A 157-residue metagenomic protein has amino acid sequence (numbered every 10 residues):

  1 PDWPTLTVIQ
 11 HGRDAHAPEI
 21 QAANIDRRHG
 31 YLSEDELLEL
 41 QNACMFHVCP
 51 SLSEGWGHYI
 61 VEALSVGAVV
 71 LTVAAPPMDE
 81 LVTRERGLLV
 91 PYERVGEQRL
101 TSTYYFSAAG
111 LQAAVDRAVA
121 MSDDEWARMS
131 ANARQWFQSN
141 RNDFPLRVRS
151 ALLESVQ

Functional and structural regions predicted by a protein language model:
P1-E34, T103: Conserved catalytic-core segment of nucleotide-activated headgroup transferases in glycan assembly
L38, V61-S65, P76-E80: Short alpha-helical segment that forms part of, or immediately flanks, the ligand-binding pocket in carbohydrate-active
L38-C44: Short alpha-helical donor nucleotide-sugar binding micro-motif in glycosyltransferases
H47-V48, L71: A short hydrophobic beta-strand element within the catalytic core of glycosyltransferases that build diverse glycans
L52: Aromatic "clamp/platform" in nucleotide-sugar-dependent glycosyltransferases that forms part of the donor/acceptor
V69-T72, P77-V82, L88-L89: Short hydrophobic beta-strand element within catalytic cores of glycosyltransferases and related nucleotide-activated
R94-A127: C-terminal "capping" alpha-helix adjacent to the active site of nucleotide-linked donor transferases in cell-envelope
A120-L153: A charged, aromatic-enriched C-terminal amphipathic alpha-helix characteristic of glycosyltransferases across folds
